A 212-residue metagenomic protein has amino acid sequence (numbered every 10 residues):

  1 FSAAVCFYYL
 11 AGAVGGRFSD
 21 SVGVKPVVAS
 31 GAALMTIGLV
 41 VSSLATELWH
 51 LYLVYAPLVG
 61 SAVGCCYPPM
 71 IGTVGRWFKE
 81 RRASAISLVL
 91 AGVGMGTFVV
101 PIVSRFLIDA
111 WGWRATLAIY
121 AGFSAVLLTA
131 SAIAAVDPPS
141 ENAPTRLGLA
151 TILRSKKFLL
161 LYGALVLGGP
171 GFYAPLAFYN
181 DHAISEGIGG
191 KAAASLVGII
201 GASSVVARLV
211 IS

Functional and structural regions predicted by a protein language model:
S2-R17, G198-I211: Central cavity-lining transmembrane alpha-helices of secondary-active solute carriers, predominantly the Major
G23, L44-T46, K79: Helix-breaking motifs and short loop linkers at transmembrane-helix boundaries and internal kinks in secondary membrane
A33-T46: C-terminal ends and interior cores of transmembrane alpha-helices in multi-pass membrane transporters/permeases
G38, W49-C65, V166: Hydrophobic core of transmembrane alpha-helices in multi-pass small-molecule transporters, especially MFS/SLC-type
G64-F78, A85-I86: Intracellular juxtamembrane helix-capping segments at the cytosolic ends of symmetry-related transmembrane helices
L88-V136: Helix-loop-helix hairpin linking two adjacent transmembrane segments in secondary transporters
P139-L161: Juxtamembrane intracellular "pre-TM" segments in multi-pass secondary transporters
K156-S212: Extracytoplasmic gate region of multi-pass secondary transporters
